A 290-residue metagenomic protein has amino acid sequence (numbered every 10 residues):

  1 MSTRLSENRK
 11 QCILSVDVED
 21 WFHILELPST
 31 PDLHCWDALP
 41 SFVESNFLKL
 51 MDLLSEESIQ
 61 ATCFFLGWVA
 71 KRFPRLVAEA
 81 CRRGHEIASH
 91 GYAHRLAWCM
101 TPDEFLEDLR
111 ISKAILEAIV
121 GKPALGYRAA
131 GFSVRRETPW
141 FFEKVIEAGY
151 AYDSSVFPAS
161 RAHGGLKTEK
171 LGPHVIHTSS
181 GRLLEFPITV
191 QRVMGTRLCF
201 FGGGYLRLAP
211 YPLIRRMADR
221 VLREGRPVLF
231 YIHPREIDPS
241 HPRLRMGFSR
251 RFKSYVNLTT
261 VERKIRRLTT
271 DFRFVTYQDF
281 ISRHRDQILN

Functional and structural regions predicted by a protein language model:
S2-R83: Active-site beta->alpha N-cap acidic-glycine motif
T3-S6, E117, K122-L125, A129-R226 (+1 more regions): Active-site-adjacent pocket scaffolds in enzyme catalytic domains
D17, L54, H90, S112 (+5 more regions): Conserved, mostly hydrophobic/aromatic
L33-S41, Q60, F64-L66, A93-F105 (+3 more regions): The substrate-binding groove and active-site-proximal loops of carbohydrate-active enzymes, especially glycoside
F47-M51, P74-A78, L106-K113, F142 (+2 more regions): Generic structural signal for well-ordered alpha-helices, preferentially at hydrophobic/aromatic core positions
E56-E57, L208-N290: C-terminal domain-boundary segment and adjacent tail
E57-T138, Y150, S155-A162, G181-R182 (+1 more regions): Metal-dependent polysaccharide deacetylase catalytic core of the NodB/CE4 family, i.e., the active-site-bearing domain
